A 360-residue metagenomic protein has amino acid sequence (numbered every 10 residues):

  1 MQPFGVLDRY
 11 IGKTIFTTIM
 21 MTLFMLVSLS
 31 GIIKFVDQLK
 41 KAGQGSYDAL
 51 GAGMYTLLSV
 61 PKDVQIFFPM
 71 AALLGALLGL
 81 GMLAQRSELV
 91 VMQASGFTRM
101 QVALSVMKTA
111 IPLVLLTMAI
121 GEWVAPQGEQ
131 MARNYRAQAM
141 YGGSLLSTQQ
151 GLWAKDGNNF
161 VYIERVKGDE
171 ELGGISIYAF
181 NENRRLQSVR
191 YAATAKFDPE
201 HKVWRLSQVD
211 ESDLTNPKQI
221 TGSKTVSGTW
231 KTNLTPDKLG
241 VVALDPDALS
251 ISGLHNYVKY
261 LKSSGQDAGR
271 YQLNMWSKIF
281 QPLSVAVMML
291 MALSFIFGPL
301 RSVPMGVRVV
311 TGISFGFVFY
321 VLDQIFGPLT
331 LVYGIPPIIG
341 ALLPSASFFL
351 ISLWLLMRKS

Functional and structural regions predicted by a protein language model:
M1-K155, R185, T215-I220, T232-S360: Transmembrane alpha-helices
G142-L214: USP/UBP deubiquitinase core
E171-L172, L186, G222-S227, P236: A broad structural signal for short, well-ordered beta-strand segments within beta-sheet-rich domains
T194, E211-T229: Membrane-interface helix/helix-cap signal primarily in integral membrane proteins
V203-R205, S227-K231: Ser/Thr- (and often Asn-) enriched beta-sheet segments in non-cytosolic proteins
